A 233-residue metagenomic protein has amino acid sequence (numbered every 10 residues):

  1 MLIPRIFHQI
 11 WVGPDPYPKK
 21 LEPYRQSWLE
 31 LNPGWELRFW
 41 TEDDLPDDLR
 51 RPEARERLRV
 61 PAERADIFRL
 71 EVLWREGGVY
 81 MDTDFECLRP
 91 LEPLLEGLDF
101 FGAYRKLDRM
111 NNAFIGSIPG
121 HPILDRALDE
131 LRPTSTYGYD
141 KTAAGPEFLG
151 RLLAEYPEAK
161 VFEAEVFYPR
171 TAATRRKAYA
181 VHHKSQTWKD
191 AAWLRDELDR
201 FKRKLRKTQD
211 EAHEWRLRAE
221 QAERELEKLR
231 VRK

Functional and structural regions predicted by a protein language model:
M1-A65, M81-K233: Glycosyltransferase-associated regions of secretory-pathway enzymes, highlighting luminal stem/catalytic domains
D66-G78: Small-residue hinge/turn detector
